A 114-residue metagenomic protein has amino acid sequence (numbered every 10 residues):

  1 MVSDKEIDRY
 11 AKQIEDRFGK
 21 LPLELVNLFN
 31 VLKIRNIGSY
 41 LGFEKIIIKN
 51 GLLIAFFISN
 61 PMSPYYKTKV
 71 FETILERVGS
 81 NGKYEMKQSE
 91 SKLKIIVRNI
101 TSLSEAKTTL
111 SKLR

Functional and structural regions predicted by a protein language model:
M1-R114: Accessory helical-bundle/CTD segments and flexible terminal tails appended to RecA-like ATPase motors
